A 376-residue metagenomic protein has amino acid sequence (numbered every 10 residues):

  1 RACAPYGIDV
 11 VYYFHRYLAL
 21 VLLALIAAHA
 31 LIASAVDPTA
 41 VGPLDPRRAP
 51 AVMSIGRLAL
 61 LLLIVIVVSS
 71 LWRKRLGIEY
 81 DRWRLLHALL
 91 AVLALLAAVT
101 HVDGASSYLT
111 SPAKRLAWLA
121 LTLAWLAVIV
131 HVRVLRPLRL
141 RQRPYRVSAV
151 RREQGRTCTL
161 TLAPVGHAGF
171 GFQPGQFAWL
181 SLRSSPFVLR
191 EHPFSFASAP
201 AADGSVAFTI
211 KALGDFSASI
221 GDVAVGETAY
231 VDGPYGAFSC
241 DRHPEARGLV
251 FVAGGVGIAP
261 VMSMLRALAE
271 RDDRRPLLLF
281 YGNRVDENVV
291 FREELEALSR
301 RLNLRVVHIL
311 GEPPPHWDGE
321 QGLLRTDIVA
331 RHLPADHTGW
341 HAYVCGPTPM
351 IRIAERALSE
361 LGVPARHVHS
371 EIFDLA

Functional and structural regions predicted by a protein language model:
R1-V130, R141, G248: Membrane-embedded alpha-helical bundles of multi-pass integral membrane proteins
H15, H87, G175, G257 (+1 more regions): Short, conserved phosphate/pyrophosphate- and ester-handling motifs at nucleotide-, phospho-/glycolipid
A19, L90, W179, Y230-D232: Hydrophobic beta-strand signal
V92, L96-V99, D103, S107 (+4 more regions): Reductase modules of NAD(P)H-dependent flavoproteins
P137-Y230, A246-R247, A269-D272, N283-V285 (+2 more regions): Ferredoxin-reductase
P234-E245: A short, basic/flexible loop-to-alpha-helix module at the beginning of a structural domain
I258-E270: Histidine-anchored nucleotide/phosphate-binding helix
